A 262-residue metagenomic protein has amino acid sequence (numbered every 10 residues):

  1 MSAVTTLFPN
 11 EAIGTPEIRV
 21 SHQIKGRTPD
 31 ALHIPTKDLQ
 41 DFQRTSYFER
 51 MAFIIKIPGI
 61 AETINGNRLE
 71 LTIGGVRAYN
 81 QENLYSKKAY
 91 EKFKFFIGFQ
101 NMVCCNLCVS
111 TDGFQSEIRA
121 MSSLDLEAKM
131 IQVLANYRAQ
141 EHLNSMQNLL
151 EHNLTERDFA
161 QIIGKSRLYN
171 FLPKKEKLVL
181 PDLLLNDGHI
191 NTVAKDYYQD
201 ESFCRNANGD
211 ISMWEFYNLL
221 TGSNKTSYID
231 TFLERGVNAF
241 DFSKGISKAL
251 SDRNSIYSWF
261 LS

Functional and structural regions predicted by a protein language model:
M1-N10, T15-E17: Charge-rich, low-complexity N-terminal segments
A12-S262: Intrinsically disordered, low-complexity regions enriched in serine/threonine
